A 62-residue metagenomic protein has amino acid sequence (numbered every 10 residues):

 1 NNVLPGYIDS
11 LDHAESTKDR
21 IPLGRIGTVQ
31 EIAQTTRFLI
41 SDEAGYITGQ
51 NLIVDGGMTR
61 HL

Functional and structural regions predicted by a protein language model:
N1-D9, I40, I53-D55: Conserved SDR Rossmann-fold cofactor-binding beta-strand/turn motif
N2-I21, E31, H61-L62: A glycine/serine/threonine-rich, flexible loop-to-helix segment that serves as the NAD(P) cofactor-binding "lid"
Y7, R25-T28, Q50, G57-M58: Gly/Ser/Thr-rich helix-start
I21-I32, E43: A conserved structural motif in NAD(P)-dependent oxidoreductases
T36, I40-A44: Short, hydrophobic alpha-helical segments
R37, T48-L62: Short C-terminal tail/terminal secondary-structure segment of NAD(P)H-dependent dehydrogenase/reductase domains
